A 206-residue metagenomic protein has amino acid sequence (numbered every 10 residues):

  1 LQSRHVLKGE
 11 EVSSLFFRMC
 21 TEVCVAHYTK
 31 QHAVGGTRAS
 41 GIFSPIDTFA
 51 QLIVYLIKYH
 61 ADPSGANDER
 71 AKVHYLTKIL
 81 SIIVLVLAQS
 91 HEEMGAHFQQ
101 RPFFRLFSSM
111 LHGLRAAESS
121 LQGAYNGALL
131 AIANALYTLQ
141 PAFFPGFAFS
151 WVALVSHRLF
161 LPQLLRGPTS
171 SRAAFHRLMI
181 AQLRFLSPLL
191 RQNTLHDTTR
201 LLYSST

Functional and structural regions predicted by a protein language model:
L1-S205: Eukaryotic alpha-helical solenoid repeat scaffolds
